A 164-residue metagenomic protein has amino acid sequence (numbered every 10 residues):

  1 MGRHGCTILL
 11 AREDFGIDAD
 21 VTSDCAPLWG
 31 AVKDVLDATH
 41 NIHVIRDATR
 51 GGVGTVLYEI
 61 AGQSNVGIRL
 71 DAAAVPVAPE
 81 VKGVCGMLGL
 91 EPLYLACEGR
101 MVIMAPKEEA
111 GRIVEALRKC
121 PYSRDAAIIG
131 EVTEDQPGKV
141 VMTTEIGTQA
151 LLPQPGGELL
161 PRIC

Functional and structural regions predicted by a protein language model:
M1-C164: Helix-biased detector of long, well-ordered alpha-helical tracts
